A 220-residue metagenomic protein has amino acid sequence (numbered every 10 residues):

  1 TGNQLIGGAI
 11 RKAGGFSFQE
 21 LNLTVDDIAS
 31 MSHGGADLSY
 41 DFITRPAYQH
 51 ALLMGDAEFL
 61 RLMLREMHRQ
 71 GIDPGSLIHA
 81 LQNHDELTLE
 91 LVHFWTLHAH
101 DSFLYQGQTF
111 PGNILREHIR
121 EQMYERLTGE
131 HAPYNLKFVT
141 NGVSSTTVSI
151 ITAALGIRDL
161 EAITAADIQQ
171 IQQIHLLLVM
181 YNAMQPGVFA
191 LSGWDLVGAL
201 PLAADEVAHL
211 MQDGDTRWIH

Functional and structural regions predicted by a protein language model:
T1-H220: Active-site and adjacent substrate-binding regions of carbohydrate-active enzymes
